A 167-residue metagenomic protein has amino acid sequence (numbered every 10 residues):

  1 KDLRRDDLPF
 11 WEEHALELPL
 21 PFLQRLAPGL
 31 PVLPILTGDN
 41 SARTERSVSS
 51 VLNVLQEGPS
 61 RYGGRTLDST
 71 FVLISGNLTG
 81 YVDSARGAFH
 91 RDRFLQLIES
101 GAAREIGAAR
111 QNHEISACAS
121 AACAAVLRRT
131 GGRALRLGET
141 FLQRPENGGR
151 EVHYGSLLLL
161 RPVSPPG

Functional and structural regions predicted by a protein language model:
K1-D68, V82-G167: Flexible, D/E/H-enriched segments
F71-V82: Short acidic/histidine-rich active-site segments
